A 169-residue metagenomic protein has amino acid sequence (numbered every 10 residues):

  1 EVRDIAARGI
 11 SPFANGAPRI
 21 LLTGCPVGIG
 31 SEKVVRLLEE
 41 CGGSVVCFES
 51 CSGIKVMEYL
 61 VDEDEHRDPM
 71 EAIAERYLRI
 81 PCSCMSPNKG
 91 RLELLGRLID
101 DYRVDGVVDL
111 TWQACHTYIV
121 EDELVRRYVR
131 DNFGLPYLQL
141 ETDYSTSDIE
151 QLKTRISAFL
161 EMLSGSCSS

Functional and structural regions predicted by a protein language model:
E1-V45, E49-M57, N88: A charged, amphipathic alpha-helical module
A17-L22, E58, A72-P81: Short, flexible active-site loops
E32, L37-V46, D62-A72, R76 (+2 more regions): Hydrophobic alpha/beta core scaffold segments
